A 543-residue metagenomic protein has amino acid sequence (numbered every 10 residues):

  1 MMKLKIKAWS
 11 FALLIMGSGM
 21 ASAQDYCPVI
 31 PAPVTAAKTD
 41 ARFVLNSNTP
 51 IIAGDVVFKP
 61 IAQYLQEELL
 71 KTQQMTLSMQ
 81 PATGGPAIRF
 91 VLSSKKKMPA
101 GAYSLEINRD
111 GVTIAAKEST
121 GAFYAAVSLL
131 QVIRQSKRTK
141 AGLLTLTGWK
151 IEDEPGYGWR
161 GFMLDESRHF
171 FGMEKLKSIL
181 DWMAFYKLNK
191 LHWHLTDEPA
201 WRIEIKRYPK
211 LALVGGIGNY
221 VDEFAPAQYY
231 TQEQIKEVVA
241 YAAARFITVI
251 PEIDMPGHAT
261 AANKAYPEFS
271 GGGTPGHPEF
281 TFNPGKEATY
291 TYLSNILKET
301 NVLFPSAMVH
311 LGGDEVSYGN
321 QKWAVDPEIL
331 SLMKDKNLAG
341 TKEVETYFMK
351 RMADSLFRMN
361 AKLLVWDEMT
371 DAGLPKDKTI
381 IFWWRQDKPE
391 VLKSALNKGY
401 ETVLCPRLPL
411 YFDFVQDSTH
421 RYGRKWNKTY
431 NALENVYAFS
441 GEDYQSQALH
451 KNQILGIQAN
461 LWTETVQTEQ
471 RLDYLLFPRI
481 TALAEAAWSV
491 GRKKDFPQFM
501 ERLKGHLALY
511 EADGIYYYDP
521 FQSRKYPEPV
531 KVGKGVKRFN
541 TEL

Functional and structural regions predicted by a protein language model:
M1-C27: Bacterial Sec-dependent N-terminal signal peptides
Q24-Y157, R471, A487-D513, P529 (+2 more regions): Contiguous, structured surface segment used for ligand recognition
G54, D165, W193-T196, I250-P256 (+7 more regions): Generic beta-strand/beta-sheet core signal
K59-P60, F170-G172, E198-E204, P256-A262 (+6 more regions): Flexible loop/turn segments at secondary-structure boundaries
K97-M308, A324, R351, S355 (+1 more regions): Feature activates predominantly on carbohydrate-active enzymes
A262, P267-T379, R385-S394, G399: Active-site neighborhood of glycoside hydrolase catalytic domains
K362-E368, G373-T379, R385-L543: Flexible, acidic glycine-rich loops studded with aromatic residues
